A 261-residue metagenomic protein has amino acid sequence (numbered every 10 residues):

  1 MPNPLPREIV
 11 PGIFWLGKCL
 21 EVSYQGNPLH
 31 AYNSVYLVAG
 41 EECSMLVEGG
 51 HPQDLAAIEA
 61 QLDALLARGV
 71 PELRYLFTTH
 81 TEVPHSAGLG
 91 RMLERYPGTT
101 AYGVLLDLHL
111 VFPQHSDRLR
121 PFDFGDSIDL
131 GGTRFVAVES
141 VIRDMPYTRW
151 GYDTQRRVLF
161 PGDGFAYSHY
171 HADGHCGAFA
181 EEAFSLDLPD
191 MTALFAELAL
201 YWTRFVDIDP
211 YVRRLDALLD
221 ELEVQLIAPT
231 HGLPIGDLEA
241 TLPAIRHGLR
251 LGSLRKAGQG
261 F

Functional and structural regions predicted by a protein language model:
P4-D63, W150-D153, R157-P161: Conserved beta-strand hairpin/beta-sheet module of binuclear metal-dependent hydrolase folds, prominently
E8, E94-T148, T154, V206-D207 (+1 more regions): Metallo-beta-lactamase
L20-E21, T81-P84, S140-D144, D209-P210: Short beta->alpha connector loops
V47-G49, E72-T81, A101-L105, L159-D163 (+2 more regions): Active-site neighborhood of phospho(di)ester-bond hydrolases with catalytic His/Asp-centered motifs
H51-P52, V83, A166, P234: Short, glycine/acidic-enriched loop or turn micro-motifs at the edges of active sites
D54-A101: Active-site metal-binding motif and surrounding structural segment of the metallo-beta-lactamase
V141-P229, L233-D237: Metallo-beta-lactamase
Q225-F261: Binuclear metal-ion centers of metallo-dependent hydrolases, dominated by the metallo-beta-lactamase
